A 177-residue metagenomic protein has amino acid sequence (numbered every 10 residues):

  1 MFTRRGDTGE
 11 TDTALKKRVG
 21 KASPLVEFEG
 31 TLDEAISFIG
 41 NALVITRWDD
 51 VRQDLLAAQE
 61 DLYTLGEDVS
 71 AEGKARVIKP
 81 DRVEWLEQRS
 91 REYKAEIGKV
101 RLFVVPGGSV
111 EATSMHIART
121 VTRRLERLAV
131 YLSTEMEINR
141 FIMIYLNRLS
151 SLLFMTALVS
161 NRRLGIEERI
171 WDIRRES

Functional and structural regions predicted by a protein language model:
M1-S177: Phosphate/pyrophosphate-binding loop motifs in nucleotide- or prenyl diphosphate-using proteins
